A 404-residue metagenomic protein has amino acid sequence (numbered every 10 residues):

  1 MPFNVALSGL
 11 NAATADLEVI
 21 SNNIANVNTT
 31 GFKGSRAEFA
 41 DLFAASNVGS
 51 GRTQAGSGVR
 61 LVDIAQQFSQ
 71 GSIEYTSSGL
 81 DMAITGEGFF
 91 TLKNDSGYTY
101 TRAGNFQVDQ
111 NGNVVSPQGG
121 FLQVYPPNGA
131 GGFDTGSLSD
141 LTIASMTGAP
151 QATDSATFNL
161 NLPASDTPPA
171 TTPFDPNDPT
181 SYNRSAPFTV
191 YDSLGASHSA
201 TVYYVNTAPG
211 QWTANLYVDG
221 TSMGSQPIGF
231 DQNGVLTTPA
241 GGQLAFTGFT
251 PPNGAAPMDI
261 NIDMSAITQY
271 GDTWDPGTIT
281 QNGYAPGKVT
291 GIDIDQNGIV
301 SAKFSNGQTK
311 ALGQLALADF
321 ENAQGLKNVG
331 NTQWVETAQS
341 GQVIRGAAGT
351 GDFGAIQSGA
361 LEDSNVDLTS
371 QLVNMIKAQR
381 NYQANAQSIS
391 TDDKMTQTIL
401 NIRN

Functional and structural regions predicted by a protein language model:
M1-R36: N-terminal intrinsically disordered, low-complexity, charge/repeat-rich segments that act as generic
K33-D367, L372-N374, N381: Small/polar low-complexity and glycine-rich loop motifs
N385: Acidic/polar, glycine-anchored loop/turn motif associated with catalytic or activation segments that engage anionic
M395-N404: Structured functional modules or segments
